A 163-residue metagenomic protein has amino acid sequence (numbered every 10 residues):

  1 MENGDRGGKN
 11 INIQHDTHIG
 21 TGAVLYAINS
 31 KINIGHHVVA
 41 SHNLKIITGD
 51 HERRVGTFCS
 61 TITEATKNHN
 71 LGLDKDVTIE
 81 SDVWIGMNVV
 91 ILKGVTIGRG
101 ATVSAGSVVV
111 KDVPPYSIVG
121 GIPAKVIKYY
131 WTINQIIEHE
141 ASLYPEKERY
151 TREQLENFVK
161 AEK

Functional and structural regions predicted by a protein language model:
M1-K93, I122, Y130-W131: Flexible, glycine/small-residue-enriched loop-and-beta-strand segment within the central core of proteins
I28, Y116, Y129-Y130, F158: Surface-exposed loop/turn and secondary-structure junction residues enriched for glycine/proline
H37, N43, G49-D50, T57-C59 (+5 more regions): Short, intrinsically disordered/low-complexity patches at protein termini and at juxtamembrane boundaries
E80-V83, V103, R149: Hydrophobic transmembrane signal anchors and adjacent membrane-proximal interface regions, especially in viral
I91-I127, I133-E138: C-terminal/domain-terminus segments
E138-K163: Acidic/histidine-enriched, glycine/proline-rich intrinsically disordered or flexible terminal extensions
